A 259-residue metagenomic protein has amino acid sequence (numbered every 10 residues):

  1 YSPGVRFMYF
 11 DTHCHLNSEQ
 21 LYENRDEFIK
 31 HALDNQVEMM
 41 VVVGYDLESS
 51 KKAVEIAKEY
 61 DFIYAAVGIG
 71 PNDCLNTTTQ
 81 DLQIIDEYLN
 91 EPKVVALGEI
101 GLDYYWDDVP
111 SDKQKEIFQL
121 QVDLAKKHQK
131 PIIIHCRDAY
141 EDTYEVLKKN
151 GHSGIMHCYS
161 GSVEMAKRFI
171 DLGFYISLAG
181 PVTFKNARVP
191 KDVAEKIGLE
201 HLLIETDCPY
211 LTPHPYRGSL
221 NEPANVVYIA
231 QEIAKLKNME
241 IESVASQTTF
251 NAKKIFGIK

Functional and structural regions predicted by a protein language model:
Y1-K259: Mid-domain alpha/beta scaffold segments of enzyme catalytic cores
